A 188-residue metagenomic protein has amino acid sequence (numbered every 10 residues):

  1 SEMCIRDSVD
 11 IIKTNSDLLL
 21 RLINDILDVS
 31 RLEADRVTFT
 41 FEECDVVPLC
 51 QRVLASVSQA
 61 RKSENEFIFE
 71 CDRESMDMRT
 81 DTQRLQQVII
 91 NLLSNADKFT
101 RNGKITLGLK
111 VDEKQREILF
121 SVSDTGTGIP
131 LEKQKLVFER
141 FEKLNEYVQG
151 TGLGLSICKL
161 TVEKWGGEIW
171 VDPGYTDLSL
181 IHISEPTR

Functional and structural regions predicted by a protein language model:
E2-I5, E185-T187: Short, small-residue-biased leader/transition segments that mark boundaries at the very start of proteins
T14-L19: Short alpha-helical segment of the dimerization/phosphotransfer core of two-component systems
S30-F41: Helix-loop junction within the histidine kinase core
T40-A55, I68, Q86: A conserved beta-strand-to-alpha-helix junction within the catalytic ATP-binding
I129-F141: Short conserved segment of the HATPase_c
G154, C158: Short alpha-helical Gxxx[C/S/T] motif in the catalytic ATP-binding
